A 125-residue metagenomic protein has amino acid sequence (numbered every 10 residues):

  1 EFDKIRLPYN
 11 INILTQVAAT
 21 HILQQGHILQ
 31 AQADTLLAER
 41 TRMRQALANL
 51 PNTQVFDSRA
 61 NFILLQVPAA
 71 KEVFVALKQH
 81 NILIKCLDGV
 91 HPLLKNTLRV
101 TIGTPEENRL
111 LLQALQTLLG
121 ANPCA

Functional and structural regions predicted by a protein language model:
E1-N49, Q54-V55: PLP-dependent aminotransferase class I/II
F2, V73-A76, L111-A114: Hydrophobic side chains in well-ordered alpha-helices
I11, I84-C86: Hydrophobic residues in well-ordered beta-strands that form the structural core
A18, L64, L93-L94: Short secondary-structure capping/turn micro-motifs that flank functional sites
L36-L37, T41, L47-N81, L98: Conserved PLP-binding catalytic core of the aspartate aminotransferase-like
Q79-H80, G89-A125: PLP-dependent enzyme catalytic core of the Aspartate aminotransferase-like
